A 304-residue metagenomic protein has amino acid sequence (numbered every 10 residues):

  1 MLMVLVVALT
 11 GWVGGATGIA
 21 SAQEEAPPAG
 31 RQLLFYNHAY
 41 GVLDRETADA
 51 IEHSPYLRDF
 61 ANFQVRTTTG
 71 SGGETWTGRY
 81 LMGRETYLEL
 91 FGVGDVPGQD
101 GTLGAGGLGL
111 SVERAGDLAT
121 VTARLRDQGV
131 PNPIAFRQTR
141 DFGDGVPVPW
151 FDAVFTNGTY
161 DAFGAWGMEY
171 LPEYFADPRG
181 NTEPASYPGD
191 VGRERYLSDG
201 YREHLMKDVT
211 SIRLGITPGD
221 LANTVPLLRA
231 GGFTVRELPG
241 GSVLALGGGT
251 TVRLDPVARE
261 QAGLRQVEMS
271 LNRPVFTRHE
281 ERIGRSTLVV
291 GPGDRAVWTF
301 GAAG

Functional and structural regions predicted by a protein language model:
M1-A22: Secretory targeting and sorting signals
M1-V6, P218, A302-G304: A generic N-terminal leader/anchor concept
Q23-P28, D199-Y201: Short beta-strand/turn micro-motifs at beta-sheet edges
E25-A29, A48-Y56, F151-Y160, S211-I216: Short N-terminal helix-initiation segments at or just after the protein's N-terminus
E25-P97, T102-A105: An N-terminus-focused feature that recognizes amino-terminal "leader" regions
Y36-T47, G98-Q128, K207-G219, V257-R282: Vicinal oxygen chelate
A48-Q64, V121-D127, P218-V235: Amphipathic alpha-helical segments
T69, L81, A123-K207, F233-G240 (+1 more regions): Vicinal oxygen chelate
